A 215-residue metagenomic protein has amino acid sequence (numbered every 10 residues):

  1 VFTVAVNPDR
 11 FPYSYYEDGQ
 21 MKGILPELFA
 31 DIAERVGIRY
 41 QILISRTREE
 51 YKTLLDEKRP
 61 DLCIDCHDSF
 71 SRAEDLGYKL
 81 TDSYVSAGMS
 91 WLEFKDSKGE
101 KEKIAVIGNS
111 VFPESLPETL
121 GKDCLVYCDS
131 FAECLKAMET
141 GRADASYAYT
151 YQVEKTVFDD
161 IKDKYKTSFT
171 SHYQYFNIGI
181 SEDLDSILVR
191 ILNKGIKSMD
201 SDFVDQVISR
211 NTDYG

Functional and structural regions predicted by a protein language model:
V1-H67, R72, P117-K136, T140: Extracytoplasmic small-molecule ligand-binding "clamshell" domains of the periplasmic binding protein/Venus flytrap
F2-P8, G77-G99, G108, I178-D183: Hydrophobic/proline-rich hinge and linker segments of small-molecule sensing/allosteric domains, predominantly
E17-I24, L43-T47, S83, I104 (+5 more regions): Extracytoplasmic/periplasmic, Sec-exported soluble proteins
G23-R35, K95-E118, T150-E154, T170-Y214: Extended ligand-binding regions for polar small-molecule ligands
E27, Q41-I44, S71-S90, E100-K103 (+1 more regions): Hydrophobic, helix-prone linear segments
T53, I64-L76, K136-H172: A ligand-binding cleft/hinge motif common to bilobed small-molecule-binding domains
L55, R72-L76, K98-K101, E114-L120 (+1 more regions): Short loop/helix-cap segments at secondary-structure boundaries that form the rim of catalytic
Y78-T81, E102-I104, T119-Y127, D163: Active-site regions of enzymes building and remodeling cell-envelope glycoconjugates
